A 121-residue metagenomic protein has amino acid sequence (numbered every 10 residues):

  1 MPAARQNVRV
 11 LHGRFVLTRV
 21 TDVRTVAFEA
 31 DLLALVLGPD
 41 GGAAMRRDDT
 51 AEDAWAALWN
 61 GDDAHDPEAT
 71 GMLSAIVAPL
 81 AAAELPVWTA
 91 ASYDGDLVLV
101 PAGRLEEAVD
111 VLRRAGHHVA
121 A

Functional and structural regions predicted by a protein language model:
M1-P79, A83-P86, D110-V111, A115-A121: Regulatory modules associated with amino-acid/nitrogen control
P86-G95: A short glycine-rich beta-strand->turn/loop micro-motif centered on a GG-aromatic cluster
V98: Phosphate/ribose-phosphate-bearing ligand recognition and processing surfaces, centered on ADP-ribose/NAD(+/P+) systems
P101-E106: Helix N-cap motif at beta-to-alpha junctions
